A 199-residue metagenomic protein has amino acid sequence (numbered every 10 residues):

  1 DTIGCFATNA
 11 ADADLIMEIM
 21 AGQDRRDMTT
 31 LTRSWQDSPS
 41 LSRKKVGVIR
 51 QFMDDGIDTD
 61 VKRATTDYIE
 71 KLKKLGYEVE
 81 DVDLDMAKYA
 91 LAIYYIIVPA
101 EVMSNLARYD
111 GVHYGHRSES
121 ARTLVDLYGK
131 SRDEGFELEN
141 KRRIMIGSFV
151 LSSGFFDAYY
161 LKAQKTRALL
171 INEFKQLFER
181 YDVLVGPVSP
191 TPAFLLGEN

Functional and structural regions predicted by a protein language model:
D1-R63, Y68, V125-K130: A short helix-breaking turn/cap at a secondary-structure junction
C5-D12, E18-R26, D54, E70-E78 (+6 more regions): Generic secondary-structure signature for well-ordered alpha-helical cores
L31-T32, I57-L84, D110, Y114-H116 (+3 more regions): Acyltransferase
L41-I49, A100-I171: Short helix-loop capping/hinge segments that flank enzyme active sites or metal/cofactor-binding pockets
D55, G115, S153, P192-A193: Short glycine-rich, flexible loops that bind phosphorylated cofactors or substrates
D58-T59, F194-N199: Glycine/threonine-rich flexible loop motifs
I93-P99: Short low-complexity, flexible loop/linker segments enriched in glycine and/or proline with clustered acidic
